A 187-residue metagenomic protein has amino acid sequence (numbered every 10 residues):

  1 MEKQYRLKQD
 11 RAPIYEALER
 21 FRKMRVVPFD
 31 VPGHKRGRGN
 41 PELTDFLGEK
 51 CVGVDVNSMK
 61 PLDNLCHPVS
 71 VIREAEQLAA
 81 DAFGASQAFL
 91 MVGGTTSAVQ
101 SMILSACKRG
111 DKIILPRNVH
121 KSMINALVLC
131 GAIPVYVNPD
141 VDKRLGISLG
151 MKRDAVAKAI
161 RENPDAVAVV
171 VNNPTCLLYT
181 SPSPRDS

Functional and structural regions predicted by a protein language model:
M1-S70: N-terminal "arm"/small-domain region of PLP-dependent enzymes with the aminotransferase-like
E49-S97: Conserved N-terminal alpha-helix of the aminotransferase class I/II PLP-enzyme fold
I72, G93-A98, V119-K121, P174-L178: Gly/Ser/Thr-rich loops at beta-strand to alpha-helix junctions that form or flank small-molecule/cofactor-binding
Q87-K112, M123-A126: Conserved beta-loop-alpha segment that forms the PLP phosphate-binding cup at the N-terminus of a helix
L115-A132: Substrate-binding/gating loop at the entrance of the active-site cleft, primarily in PLP-dependent aminotransferase-like
A132-L178: PLP-dependent aminotransferase-class I/II
Y179-S187: Single conserved hydrophobic/aromatic residue that forms the stacking wall/gate of nucleotide- or nucleobase-binding
